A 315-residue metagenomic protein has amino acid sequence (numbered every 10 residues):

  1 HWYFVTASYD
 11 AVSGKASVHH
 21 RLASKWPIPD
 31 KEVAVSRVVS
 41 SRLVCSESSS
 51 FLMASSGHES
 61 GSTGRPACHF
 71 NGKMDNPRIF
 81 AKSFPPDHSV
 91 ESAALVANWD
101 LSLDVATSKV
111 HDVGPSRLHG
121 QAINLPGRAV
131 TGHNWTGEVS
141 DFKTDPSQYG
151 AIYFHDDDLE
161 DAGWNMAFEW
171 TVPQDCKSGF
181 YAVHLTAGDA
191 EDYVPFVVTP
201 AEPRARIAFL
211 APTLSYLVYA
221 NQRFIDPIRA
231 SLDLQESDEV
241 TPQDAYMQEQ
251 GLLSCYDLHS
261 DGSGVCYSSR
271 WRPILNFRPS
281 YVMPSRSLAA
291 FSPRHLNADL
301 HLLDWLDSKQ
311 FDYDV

Functional and structural regions predicted by a protein language model:
H1-T136: Extracellular glycan-associated modules
Y3, M166-W170: Short strand-edge motifs at loop-to-beta-strand transitions and within beta-strands of extracellular beta-rich domains
S60, A162-M166: Low-complexity, glycine/proline/serine-rich flexible segments
N76, S178-G179, W305, Y313: Conserved beta-strand->loop/alpha-helix structural units within folded catalytic cores of enzymes with alpha/beta
V130-E160, A187-V315: Aromatic-Pro/Gly-enriched surface loop or interdomain linker that acts as a lid/target-recognition segment
T171-D175: Short, surface-exposed loop/turn segments at beta-strand-coil junctions that are enriched for proline with nearby
G179-L185: Short, aromatic- and glycine-rich surface loops/edge beta-strands on solvent-exposed regions
